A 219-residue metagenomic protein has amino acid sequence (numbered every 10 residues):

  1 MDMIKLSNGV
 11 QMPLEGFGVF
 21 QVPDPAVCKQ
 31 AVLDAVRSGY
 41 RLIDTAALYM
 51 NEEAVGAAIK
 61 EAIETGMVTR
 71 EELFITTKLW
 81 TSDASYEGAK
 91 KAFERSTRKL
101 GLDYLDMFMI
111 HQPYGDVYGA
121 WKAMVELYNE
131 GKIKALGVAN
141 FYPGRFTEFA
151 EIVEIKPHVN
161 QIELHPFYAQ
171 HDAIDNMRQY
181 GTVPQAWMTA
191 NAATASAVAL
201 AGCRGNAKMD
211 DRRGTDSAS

Functional and structural regions predicted by a protein language model:
M1-I4, I59-I63, F93-R95, P143-T147 (+1 more regions): Alpha-helical scaffolding within the catalytic cores of extracellular/periplasmic polymer-degrading hydrolases
M1-L73, A190-A193: N-terminal binding-site loop/beta-alpha segment at the start of enzyme catalytic domains that lines or forms
F17, A35, I43, V55 (+9 more regions): Conserved, mostly hydrophobic/aromatic
V22-A26, A46-A54, S82-E87, P113-Y118 (+2 more regions): Acidic-and-aromatic substrate-binding clefts and catalytic sites of carbohydrate-active enzymes
P23-V36, A84-L100, G119, G144-E148 (+1 more regions): Short, acidic/polar
K60, K78-W121, V125-E126: Glycine/small-residue-rich loop that forms an oxyanion/phosphate-binding "nest" at active or ligand-binding sites
E61-E71, L100-L102, Y128-K132, I152-K156: Short helix-capping segments at alpha-helix termini
Q112-S219: Beta/alpha (TIM)-barrel catalytic core signal, keyed to glycine-rich beta->alpha loops juxtaposed to Asp/Glu that bind
